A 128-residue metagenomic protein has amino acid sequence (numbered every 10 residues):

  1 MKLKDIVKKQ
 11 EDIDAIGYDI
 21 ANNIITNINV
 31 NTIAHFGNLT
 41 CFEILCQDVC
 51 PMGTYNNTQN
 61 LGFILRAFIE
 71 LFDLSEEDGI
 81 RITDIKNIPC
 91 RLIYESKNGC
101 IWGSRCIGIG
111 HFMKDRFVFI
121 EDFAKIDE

Functional and structural regions predicted by a protein language model:
M1-E128: Short beta-rich binding modules
